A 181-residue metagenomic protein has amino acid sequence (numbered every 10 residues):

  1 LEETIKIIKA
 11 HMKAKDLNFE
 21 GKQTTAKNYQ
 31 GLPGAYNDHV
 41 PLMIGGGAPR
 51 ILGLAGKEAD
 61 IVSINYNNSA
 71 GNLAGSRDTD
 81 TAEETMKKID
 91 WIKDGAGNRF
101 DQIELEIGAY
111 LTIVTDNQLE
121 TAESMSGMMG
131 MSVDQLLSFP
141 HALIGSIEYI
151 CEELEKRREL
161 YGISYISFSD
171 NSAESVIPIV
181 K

Functional and structural regions predicted by a protein language model:
L1-K181: Active-site-adjacent structural elements that line small-molecule/cofactor binding pockets in enzymes
